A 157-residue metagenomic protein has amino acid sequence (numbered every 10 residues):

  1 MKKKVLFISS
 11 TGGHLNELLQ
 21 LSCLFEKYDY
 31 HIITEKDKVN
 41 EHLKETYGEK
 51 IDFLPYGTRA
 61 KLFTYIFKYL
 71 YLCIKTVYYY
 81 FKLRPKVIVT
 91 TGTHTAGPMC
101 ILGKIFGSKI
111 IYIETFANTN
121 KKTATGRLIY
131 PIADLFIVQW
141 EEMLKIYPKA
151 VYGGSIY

Functional and structural regions predicted by a protein language model:
M1-V5: Extreme N-terminal starter segment of soluble prokaryotic enzymes
S9, D29-K68, E142, G153-I156: Conserved nucleotide-sugar phosphate-binding/catalytic loop shared by glycosyltransferases and other
H14-E26, T46: Short amphipathic alpha-helix
L62-K86: An amphipathic, basic-hydrophobic alpha-helix
V77-V87, G97-I111, L128: Glycosyltransferases and closely related glycan-assembly transferases that use nucleotide-activated donors
T91-T95: Short His-centered aromatic/hydrophobic patch
S108-Y157: Active-site-proximal region of nucleotide-activated glycan assembly enzymes, centered on histidine/acidic-rich loops
